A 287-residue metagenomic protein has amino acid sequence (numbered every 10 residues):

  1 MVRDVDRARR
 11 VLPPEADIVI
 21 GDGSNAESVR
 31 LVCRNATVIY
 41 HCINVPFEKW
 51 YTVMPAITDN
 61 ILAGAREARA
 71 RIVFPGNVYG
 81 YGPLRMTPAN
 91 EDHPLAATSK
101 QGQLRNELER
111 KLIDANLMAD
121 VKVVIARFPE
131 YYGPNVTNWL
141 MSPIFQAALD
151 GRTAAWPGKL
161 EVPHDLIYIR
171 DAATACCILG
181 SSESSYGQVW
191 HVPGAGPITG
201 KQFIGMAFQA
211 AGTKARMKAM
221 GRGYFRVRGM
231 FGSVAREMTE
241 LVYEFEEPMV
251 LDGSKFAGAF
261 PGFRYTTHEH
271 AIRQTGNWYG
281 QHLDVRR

Functional and structural regions predicted by a protein language model:
V2-A68, Y81: NAD(P)H-binding glycine-rich loop region in Rossmannoid oxidoreductase-like domains and their noncatalytic homologs
V5, T58-E107: Conserved Rossmann-fold NAD(P)-dependent oxidoreductase catalytic core, especially the SDR/UDP-sugar
E48, V78-P88, Y131-T137: Conserved catalytic-site region of short-chain dehydrogenase/reductase
Y51-P55, T87, P94, T98-R110 (+6 more regions): Short-chain dehydrogenase/reductase
N77, R110-N135: Conserved beta-loop-beta element that borders a ligand/cofactor-binding pocket
V136-P143, P157-G180, G187-H191: Substrate-positioning beta->alpha
I178-M238, G253, G258, T266-H268 (+1 more regions): Mid/C-terminal beta-alpha module of Rossmann-like enzyme folds, strongest in SDR-family dehydrogenases/epimerases
